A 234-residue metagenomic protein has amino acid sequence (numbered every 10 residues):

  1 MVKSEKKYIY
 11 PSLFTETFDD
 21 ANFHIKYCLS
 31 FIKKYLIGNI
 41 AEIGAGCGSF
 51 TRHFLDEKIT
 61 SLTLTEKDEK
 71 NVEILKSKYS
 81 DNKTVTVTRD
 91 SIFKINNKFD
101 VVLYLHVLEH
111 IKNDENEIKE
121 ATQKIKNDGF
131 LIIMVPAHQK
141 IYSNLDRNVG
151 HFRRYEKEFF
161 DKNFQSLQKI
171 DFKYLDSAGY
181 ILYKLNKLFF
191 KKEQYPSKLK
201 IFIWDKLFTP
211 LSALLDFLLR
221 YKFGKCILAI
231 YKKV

Functional and structural regions predicted by a protein language model:
M1-N97, V101-L105, E117-I118, K222-I227: Conserved N-terminal segment of class I S-adenosyl-L-methionine
Y8-Y27, Y35, S49, F93 (+3 more regions): S-adenosyl-L-methionine-dependent methyltransferase catalytic module, highlighting the catalytic core
G44, D68, I111, P136 (+1 more regions): Anionic group-transfer/hydrolysis microenvironments
I59-T60, N127-G129: A short helix->loop->beta-strand "cap" motif at the edges of active sites that frequently abuts
S61, K233-V234: Active-site-proximal region of nucleotide-activated glycan assembly enzymes, centered on histidine/acidic-rich loops
E66, K124-K126: Well-ordered, non-transmembrane segments within structured domains
H106-H110: A short His-aromatic
